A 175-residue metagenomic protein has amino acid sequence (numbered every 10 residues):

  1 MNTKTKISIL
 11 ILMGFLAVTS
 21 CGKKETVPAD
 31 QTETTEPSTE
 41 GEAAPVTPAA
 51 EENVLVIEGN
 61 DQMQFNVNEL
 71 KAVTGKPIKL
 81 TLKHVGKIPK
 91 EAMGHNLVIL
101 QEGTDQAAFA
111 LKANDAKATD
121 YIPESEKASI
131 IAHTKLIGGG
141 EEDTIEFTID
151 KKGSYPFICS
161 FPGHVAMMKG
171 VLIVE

Functional and structural regions predicted by a protein language model:
M1-T19: Sec-dependent bacterial lipoprotein signal peptides
C21-K24: Bacterial signal peptide processing site
A29-L55: Post-signal peptide N-terminal segment of mature Sec-exported envelope proteins
E36-E42, K83-V85, A132-E175: Extracellular/periplasmic metallocenter environments
P48-I78, I88: N-terminal edge beta-strand
P89-L97, P156-I158: Beta-strand acidic-aromatic groove motif in beta-rich domains, primarily in extracellular
L97-Q106, V165, V174-E175: Short edge-strand/loop segments of extracellular domains
Q106-K151: Extracytoplasmic beta-sandwich strand-turn segments characteristic of Greek-key/jelly-roll folds
